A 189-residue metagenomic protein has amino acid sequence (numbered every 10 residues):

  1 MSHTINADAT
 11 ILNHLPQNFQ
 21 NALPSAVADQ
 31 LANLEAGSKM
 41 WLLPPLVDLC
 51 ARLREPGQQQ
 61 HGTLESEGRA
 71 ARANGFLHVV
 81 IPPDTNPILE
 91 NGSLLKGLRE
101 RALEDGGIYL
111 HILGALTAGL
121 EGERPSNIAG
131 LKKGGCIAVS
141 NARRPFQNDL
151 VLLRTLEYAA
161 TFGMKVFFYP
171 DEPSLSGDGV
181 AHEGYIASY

Functional and structural regions predicted by a protein language model:
M1-G37, L42: N-terminal metal-binding scaffold of metallo-dependent hydrolase/deaminase domains
G37-A102: Metal-associated gating/positioning segment near the N- to mid-region
P45, N74-H78, G97-Y109, P173-Y189: Active-site gating loops and adjacent loop-to-helix segments of metal-dependent hydrolytic enzymes
Q60-G68, L120-G130: Short, acidic/polar
S66-E90, G106-A118, K132-Q147, G163-D171: Divalent metal-dependent hydrolysis catalytic cores, especially in the metallo-beta-lactamase
I88-L98, P145-Y158: Active-site-adjacent beta->alpha loops and helix N-cap segments on the catalytic face of soluble alpha/beta enzymes
N91-S93, G122-N127, V151-L153, S176-H182: Short acidic, glycine/serine/threonine-rich loops at helix termini
C136, L152-A187: Functional cores that coordinate and move charged inorganic groups
